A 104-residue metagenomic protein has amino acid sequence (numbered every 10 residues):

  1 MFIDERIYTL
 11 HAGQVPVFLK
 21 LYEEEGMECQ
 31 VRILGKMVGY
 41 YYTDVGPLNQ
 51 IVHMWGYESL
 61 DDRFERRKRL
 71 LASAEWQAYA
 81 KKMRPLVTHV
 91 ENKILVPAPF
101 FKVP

Functional and structural regions predicted by a protein language model:
F2-R6, F18, Q30, Q50-M54: Short, structured motif recognition centered on aromatic/hydrophobic residues
Q14-Y40: Short amphipathic alpha-helical segments
P16-F18, S59-L71: Short amphipathic alpha-helices within nucleic acid-binding modules
Y22, R67, A80: Short, flexible helix/strand-to-coil boundary loops that buttress conserved ligand/catalytic motifs in alpha/beta
C29, A74-E75: A common structural junction motif
C29-V31, D62-K68, V90: Intrinsic, low-complexity N-terminal interaction/targeting segments
R32-V52, E58, Q77-P104: Glycine-rich beta-strand-turn "strand-cap" elements at beta-sheet edges
